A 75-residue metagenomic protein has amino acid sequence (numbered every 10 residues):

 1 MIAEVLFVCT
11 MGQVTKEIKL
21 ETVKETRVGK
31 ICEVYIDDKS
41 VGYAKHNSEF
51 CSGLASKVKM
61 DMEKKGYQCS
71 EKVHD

Functional and structural regions predicted by a protein language model:
M1-D75: Post-signal/leader-peptide non-cytosolic segments of secretory proteins
